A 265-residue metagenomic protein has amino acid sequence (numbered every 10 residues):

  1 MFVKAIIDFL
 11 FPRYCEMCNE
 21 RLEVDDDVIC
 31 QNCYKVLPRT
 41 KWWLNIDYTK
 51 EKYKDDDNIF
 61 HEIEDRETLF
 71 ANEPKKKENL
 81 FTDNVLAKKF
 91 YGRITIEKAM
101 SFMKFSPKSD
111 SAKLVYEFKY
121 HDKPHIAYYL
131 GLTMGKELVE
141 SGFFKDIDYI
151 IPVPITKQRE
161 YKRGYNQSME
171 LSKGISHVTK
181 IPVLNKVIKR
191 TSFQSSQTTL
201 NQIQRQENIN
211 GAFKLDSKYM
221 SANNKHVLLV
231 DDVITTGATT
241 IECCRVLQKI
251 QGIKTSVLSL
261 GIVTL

Functional and structural regions predicted by a protein language model:
M1-D231, T235-L265: Glycine-rich phosphate/pyrophosphate-handling loop used in enzymes and phosphotransfer proteins
